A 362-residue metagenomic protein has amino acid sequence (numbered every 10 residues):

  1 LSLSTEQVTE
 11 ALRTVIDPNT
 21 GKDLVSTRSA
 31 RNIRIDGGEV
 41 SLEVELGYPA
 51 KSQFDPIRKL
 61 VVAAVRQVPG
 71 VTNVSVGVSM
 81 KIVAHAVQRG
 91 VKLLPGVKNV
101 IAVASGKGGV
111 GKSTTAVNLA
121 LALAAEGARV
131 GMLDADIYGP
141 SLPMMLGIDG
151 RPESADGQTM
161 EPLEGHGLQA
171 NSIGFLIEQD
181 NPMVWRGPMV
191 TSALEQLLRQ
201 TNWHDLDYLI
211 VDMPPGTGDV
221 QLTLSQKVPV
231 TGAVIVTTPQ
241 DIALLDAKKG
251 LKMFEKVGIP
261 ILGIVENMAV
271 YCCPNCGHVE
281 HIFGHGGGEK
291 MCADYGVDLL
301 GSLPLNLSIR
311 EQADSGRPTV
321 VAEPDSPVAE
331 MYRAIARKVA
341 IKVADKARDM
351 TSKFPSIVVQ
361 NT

Functional and structural regions predicted by a protein language model:
L1-R31: N-proximal, solvent-exposed amphipathic alpha-helical segments enriched in charged/polar residues
T5-V8, S29, D36-S41, E45-S75: Short, non-transmembrane amphipathic alpha-helical segments
T27, Q67, V74-K98: Short, basic phosphate-binding NTP loop
V91, Q200-W203, D207-Y208, P214-S315: Conserved catalytic-core segment of NTP-binding enzymes
V100-I137, L251: Walker A/P-loop phosphate-binding motif and the immediately C-terminal alpha-helix
L123-W185, T191-R199: Phosphate-binding loop that captures ATP/GTP phosphates
S315-S326: C-terminal boundary of histidine-terminating zinc-finger modules
A334, K338, R348-T362: A short, charged, Gly/Pro-tolerant segment at domain boundaries
